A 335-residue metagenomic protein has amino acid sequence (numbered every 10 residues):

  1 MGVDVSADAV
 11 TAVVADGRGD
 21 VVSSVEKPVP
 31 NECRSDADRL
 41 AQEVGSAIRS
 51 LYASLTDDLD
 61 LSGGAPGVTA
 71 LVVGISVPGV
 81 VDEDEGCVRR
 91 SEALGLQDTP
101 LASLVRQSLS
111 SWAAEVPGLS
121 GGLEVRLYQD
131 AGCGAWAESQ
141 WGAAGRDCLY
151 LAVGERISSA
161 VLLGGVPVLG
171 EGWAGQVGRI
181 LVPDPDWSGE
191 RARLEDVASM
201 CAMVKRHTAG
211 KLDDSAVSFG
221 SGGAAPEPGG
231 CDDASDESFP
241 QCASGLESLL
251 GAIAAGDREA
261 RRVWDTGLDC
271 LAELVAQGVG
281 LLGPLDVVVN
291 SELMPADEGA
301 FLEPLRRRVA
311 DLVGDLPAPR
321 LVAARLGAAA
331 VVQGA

Functional and structural regions predicted by a protein language model:
M1-D4, A70-G74, D147-A152, S158: Short glycine-aspartate micro-motif
V3-S46, C87-R90, E171-A174, G178-P185: Short glycine-rich, Thr/Ser-proximal phosphate-binding strand/loop in the N-terminal lobe of ATP-dependent enzymes
D16, E83, L162: Short, acidic, Ser/Thr-enriched surface-loop or helix-capping motifs
E32-G45, R49, A53, P66-V73 (+3 more regions): Glycine-rich phosphate-binding loop and adjoining helix at the ATP-binding site of ATP-dependent phosphoryl-transfer
L71-G79, V153, L285-A296: Glycine-rich beta-strand-to-loop/alpha-helix junction loops that act as flexible
G145-C201: Glycine-rich phosphate-binding loop of actin/hexokinase-like ATP-binding domains
W187, R191-V288, M294: A mobile "lid/hinge" subdomain adjacent to the ATP/sugar-phosphate binding pocket shared across diverse ATP-dependent
R261-L282, V287-A335: Internal alpha/beta domain cores that form substrate/cofactor-binding pockets in large enzymes and binding proteins
